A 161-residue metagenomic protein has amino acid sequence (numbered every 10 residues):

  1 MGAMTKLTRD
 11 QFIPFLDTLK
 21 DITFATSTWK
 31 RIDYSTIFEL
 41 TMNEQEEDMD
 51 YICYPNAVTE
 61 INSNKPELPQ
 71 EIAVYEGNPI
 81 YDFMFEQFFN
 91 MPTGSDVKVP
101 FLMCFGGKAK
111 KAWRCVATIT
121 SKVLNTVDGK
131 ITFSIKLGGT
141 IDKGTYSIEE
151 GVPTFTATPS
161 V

Functional and structural regions predicted by a protein language model:
G2, D21-A25, G77-P79, F105-W113: Short, surface-exposed beta-strand/loop "edge" segments at domain boundaries and coil↔beta transitions
G2-E71, A117-G129: Solvent-exposed edge beta-strands and adjacent loop segments that serve as assembly or binding interfaces
L7, L19, A109-R114, S147 (+1 more regions): Surface-exposed, hydrophilic segments of mature proteins
N64-E86: Ordered, amphipathic secondary-structure segments that act as subunit-interaction surfaces in large macromolecular
P79-Y81, D142-T145: Intrinsically disordered, low-complexity acidic/polar segments
I80-A112: Short, acidic/charged, Gly/Pro-enriched secondary-structure junctions
L102-K143: Short beta-strand and beta-hairpin "edge-sheet" elements
T145-V161: Intrinsically disordered, low-complexity terminal/linker regions enriched in Pro/Ser/Gly and acidic residues
